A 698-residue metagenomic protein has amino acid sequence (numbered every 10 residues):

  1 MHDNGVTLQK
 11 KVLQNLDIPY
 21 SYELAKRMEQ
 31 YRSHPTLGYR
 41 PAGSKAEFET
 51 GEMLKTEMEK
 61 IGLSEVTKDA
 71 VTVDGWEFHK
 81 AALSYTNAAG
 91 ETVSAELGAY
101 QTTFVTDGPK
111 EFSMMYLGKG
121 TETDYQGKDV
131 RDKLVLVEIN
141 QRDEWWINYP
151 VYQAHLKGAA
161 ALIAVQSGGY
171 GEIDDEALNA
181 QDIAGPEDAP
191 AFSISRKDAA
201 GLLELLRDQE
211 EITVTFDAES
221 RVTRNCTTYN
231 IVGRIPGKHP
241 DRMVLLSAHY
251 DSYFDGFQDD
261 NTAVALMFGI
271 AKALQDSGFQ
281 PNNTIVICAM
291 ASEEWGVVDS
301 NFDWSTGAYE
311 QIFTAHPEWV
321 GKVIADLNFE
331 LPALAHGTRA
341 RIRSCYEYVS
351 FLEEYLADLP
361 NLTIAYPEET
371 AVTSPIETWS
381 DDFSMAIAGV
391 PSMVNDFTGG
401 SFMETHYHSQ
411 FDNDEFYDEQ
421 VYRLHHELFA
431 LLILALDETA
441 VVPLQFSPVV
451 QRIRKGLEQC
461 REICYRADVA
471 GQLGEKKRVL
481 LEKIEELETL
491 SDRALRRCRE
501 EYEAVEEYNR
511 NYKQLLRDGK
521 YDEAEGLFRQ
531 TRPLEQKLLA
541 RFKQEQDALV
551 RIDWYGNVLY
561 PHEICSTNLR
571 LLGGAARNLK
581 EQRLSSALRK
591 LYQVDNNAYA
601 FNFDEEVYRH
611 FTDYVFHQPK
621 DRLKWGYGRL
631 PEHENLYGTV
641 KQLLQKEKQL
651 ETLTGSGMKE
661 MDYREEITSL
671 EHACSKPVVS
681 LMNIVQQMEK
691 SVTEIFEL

Functional and structural regions predicted by a protein language model:
H2-D3, K11, L16-P19, E23-K26 (+1 more regions): Noncatalytic luminal/extracellular "stalk/propeptide" segments of secretory-pathway proteins
N4-Q9, T92-G127, Q181-Q258, F268-Q280: Soluble metallo-hydrolase cores and metallopeptidase-like ectodomains found primarily in the secretory/periplasmic
L8-L16, H34-K45, Y116, E138-E144 (+9 more regions): Second-shell loop/turn segments in exported
D17, A42, A95-P190, T363 (+1 more regions): Extracellular/luminal Protease-associated
D129-V130, P150-A160, A177-D182, Y309-E318 (+2 more regions): Mature extracellular/periplasmic domains of secretome proteins
R142-Y149, Q153, N230, S252-E347: Acidic/histidine-rich catalytic neighborhood of metal-dependent amide-processing enzymes
V323, P332-Q451, K455: Active-site-adjacent substrate-binding region of metalloamidase/peptidase-like peptide-processing proteins
E427, D437-L698: C-terminal non-catalytic alpha-helical accessory regions
